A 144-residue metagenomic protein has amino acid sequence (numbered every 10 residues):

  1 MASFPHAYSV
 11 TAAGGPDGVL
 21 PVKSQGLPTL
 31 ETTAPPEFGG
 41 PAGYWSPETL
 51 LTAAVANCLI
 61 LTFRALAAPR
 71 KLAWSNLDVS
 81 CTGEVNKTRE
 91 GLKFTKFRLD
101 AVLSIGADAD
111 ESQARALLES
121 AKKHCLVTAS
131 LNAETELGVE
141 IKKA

Functional and structural regions predicted by a protein language model:
M1-A53, R64-A144: Extended beta-strand/beta-hairpin segments
C58-L59: Alpha-helical metal-binding/catalytic segments enriched in His/Glu/Asp
